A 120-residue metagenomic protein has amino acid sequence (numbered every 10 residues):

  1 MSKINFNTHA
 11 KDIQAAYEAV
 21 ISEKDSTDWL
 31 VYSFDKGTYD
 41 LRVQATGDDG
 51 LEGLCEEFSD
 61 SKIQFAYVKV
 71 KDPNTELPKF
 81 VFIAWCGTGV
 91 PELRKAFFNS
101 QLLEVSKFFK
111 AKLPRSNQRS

Functional and structural regions predicted by a protein language model:
M1-S120: Contiguous interface-forming segments/domains that mediate binding rather than catalysis
